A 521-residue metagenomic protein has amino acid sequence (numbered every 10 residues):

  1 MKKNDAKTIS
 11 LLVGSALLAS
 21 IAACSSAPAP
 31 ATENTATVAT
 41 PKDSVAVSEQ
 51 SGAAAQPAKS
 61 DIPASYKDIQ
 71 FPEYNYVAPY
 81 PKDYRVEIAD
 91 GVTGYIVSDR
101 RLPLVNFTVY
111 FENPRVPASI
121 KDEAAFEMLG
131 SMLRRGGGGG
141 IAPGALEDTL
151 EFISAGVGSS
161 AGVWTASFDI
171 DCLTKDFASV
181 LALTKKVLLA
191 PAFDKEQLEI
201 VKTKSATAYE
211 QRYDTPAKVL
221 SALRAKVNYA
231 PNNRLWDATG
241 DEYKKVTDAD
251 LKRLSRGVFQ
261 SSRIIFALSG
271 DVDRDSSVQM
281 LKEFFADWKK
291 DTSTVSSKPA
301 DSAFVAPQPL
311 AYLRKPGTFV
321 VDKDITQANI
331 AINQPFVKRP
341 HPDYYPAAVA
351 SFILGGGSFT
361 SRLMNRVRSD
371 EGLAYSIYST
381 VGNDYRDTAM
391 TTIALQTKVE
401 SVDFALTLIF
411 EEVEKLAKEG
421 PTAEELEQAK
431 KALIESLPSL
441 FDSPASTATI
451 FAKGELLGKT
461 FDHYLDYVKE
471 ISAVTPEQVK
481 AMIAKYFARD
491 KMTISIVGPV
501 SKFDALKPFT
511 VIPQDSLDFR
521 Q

Functional and structural regions predicted by a protein language model:
C24-N75, I264-D271, A311, T392 (+1 more regions): C-terminal regions of mature proteins
S25-A27, R135-I141, I170-K202, T292 (+5 more regions): M16/insulysin-pitrilysin zinc metalloprotease superfamily fold
P28, T32-A64, A145-G257, D275 (+2 more regions): Acidic/histidine-enriched segments that form metal/cofactor-coordinating and catalytic pocket/exosite environments
Q56-A64, I69, I265-A331, F336-P340 (+1 more regions): An aromatic/glycine/proline-enriched structural segment found at the starts of mature extracellular/organellar domains
T108-D171, D214, N233-D237, S358-L373: M16/MPP (pitrilysin/insulinase) zinc-metallopeptidase core fold and M16-derived inactive scaffolds
R115, A331-P335, G355-Q396: A structural supersecondary motif
K204-A222, Q308-Q327, N365-A374, E419-K469: Short acidic/His-enriched helical or mixed secondary-structure segments at domain edges of catalytic enzymes and some
D248-F284, D490-T493: Non-catalytic, conformational "gating/processing" segments within enzyme and secreted inhibitor domains
